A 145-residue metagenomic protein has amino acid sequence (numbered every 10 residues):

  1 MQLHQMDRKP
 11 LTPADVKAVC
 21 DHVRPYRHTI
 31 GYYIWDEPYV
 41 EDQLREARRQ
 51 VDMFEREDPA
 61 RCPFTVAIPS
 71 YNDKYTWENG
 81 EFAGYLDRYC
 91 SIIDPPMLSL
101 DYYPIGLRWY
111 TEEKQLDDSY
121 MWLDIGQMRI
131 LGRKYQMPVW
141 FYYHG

Functional and structural regions predicted by a protein language model:
M1-G145: Glycan-processing catalytic domains of CAZymes
